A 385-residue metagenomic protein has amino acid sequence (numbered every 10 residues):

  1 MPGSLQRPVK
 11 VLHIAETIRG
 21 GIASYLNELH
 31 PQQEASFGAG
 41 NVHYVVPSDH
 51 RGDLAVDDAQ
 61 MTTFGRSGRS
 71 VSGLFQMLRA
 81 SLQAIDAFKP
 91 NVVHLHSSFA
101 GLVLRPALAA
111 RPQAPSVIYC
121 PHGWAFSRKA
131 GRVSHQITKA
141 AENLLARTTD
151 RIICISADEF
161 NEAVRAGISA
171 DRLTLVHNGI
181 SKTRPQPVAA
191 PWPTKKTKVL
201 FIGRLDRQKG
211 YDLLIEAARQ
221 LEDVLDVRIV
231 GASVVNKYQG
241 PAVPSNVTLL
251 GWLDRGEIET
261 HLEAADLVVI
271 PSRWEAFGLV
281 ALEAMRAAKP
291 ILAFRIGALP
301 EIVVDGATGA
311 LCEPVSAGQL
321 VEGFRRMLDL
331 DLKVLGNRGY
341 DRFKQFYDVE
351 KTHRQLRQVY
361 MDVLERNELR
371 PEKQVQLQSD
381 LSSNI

Functional and structural regions predicted by a protein language model:
H13-F75, L175, S233-V235: N-terminal strand-loop element at the rim of the active site of nucleotide-sugar-dependent glycosyltransferases
A23-P31, T197, F201-Q220, I229: A conserved mid-protein helix/loop that constitutes part of the nucleotide-sugar donor-binding site
Q76, S116, F126-L144, T148: Nucleotide-sugar donor phosphate/pyrophosphate-binding loop at the beta->alpha transition of glycosyltransferases
L95-G101: Short His-centered aromatic/hydrophobic patch
N143-P187: Donor nucleotide-sugar binding/catalytic pocket of nucleotide-sugar-dependent glycosyltransferases
W252, D305-G306, A310-A317, R325-L330: Conserved acidic donor-binding segment of nucleotide-sugar-dependent glycosyltransferases
R273: Aromatic "clamp/platform" in nucleotide-sugar-dependent glycosyltransferases that forms part of the donor/acceptor
P290-A293, V303: Short hydrophobic beta-strand element within catalytic cores of glycosyltransferases and related nucleotide-activated
